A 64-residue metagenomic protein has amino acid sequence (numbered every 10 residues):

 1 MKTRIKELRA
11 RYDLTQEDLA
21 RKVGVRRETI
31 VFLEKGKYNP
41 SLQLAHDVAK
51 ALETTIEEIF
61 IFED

Functional and structural regions predicted by a protein language model:
T3-K22: Short basic helix-loop element that most often maps to the first helix and adjoining turn of HTH DNA-binding modules
E17, E28, E57: Residues within helix-turn-helix
V25-Y38: Recognition helix of helix-turn-helix/homeodomain-like DNA-binding domains that insert into the DNA major groove
Q43-E58: DNA major-groove recognition helix of helix-turn-helix/homeodomain DNA-binding modules
I61-D64: Short, charged recognition helix plus adjacent turn of helix-turn-helix-like nucleic-acid-binding domains
